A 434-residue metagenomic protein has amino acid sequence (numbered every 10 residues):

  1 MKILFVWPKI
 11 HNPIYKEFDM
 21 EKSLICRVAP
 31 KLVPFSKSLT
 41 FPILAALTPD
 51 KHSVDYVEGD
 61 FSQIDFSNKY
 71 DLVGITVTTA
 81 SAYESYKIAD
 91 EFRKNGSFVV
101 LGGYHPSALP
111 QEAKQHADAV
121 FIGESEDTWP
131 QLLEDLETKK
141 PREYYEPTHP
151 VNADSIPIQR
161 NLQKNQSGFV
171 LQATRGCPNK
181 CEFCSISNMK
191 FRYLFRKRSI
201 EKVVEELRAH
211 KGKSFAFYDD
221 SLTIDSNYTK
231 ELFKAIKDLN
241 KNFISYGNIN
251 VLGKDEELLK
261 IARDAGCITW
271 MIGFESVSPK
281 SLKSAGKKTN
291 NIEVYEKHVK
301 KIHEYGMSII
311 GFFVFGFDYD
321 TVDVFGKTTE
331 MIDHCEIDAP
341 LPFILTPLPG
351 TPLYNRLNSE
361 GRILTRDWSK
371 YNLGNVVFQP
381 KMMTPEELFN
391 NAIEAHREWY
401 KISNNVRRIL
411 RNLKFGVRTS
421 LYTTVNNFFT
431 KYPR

Functional and structural regions predicted by a protein language model:
M1-H210, E387: Acidic, low-complexity intrinsically disordered segments
K2-F5, P13-F18, D50-Y56, D135 (+3 more regions): Radical SAM enzyme core and accessory elements
V100-L101, F121, Y144-Y145, I244-Y246 (+3 more regions): Structural detector of well-ordered beta-strand residues that form the stable sheet scaffold of enzyme domains
P110-Q115, L258, Y319-H334: Catalytic cores of alpha/beta
A117, R263-T269, C335-D338: Glycine-enriched alpha-helix->loop->beta-strand junction motifs that scaffold or abut catalytic
D154-F312, K327-E330: Radical SAM [4Fe-4S] cluster-binding motif and immediate context
D220-D225, N248, F315-Y319, F343-P352: Short, solvent-exposed turn/loop segments enriched in Gly/Ser/Thr/Pro and often Arg
M307-F312, F317, M331-P340: Conserved beta-strand->loop/alpha-helix structural units within folded catalytic cores of enzymes with alpha/beta
